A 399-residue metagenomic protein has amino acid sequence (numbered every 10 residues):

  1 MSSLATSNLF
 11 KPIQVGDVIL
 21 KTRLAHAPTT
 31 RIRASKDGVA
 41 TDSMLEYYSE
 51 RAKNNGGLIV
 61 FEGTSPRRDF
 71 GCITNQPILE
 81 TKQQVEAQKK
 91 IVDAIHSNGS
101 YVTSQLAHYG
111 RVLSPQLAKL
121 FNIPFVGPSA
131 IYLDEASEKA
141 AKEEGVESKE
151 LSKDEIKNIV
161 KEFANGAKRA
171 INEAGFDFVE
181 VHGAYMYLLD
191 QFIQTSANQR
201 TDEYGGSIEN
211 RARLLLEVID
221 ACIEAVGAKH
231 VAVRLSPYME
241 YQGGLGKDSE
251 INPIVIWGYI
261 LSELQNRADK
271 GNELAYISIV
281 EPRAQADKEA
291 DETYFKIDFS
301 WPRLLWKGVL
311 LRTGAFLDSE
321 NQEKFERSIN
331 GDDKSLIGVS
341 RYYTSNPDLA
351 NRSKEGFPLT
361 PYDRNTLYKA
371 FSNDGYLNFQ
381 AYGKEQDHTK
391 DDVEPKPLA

Functional and structural regions predicted by a protein language model:
M1-A399: Flavin-dependent oxidoreductase catalytic cores
